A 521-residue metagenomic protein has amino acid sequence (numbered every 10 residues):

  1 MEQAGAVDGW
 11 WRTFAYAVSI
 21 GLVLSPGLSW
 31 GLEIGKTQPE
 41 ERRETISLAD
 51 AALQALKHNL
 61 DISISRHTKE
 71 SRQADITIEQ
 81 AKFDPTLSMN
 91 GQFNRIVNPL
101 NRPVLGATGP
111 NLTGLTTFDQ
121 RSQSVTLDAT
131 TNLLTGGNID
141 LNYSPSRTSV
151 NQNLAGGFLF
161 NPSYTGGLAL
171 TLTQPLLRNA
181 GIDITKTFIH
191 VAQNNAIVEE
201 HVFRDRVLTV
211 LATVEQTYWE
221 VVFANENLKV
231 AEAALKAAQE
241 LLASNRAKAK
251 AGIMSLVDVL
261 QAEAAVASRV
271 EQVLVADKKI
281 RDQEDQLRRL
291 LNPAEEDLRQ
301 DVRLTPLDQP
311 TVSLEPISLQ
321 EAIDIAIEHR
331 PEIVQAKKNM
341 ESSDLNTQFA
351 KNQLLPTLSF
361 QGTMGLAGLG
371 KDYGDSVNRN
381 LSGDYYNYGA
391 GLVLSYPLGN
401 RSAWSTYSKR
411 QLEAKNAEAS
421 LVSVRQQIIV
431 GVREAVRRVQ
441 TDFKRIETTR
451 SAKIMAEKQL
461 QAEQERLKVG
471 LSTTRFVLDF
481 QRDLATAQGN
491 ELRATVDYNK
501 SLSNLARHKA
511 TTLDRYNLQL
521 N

Functional and structural regions predicted by a protein language model:
M1-W11: N-terminal secretory signal peptides that target proteins for export/translocation
G9-T13, W30-E40, R95-V97, D285-L298 (+5 more regions): Acidic, low-complexity, intrinsically disordered peripheral segments
A15-P26: Bacterial N-terminal signal peptides
G31-S122, L172-T187, V191-Q193, Y218 (+8 more regions): Bacterial Sec-pathway N-terminal export signals of envelope proteins
T37-R43, N90-L170, T305-P316, Q348 (+4 more regions): Small/polar, glycine/serine/threonine/aspartate-rich low-complexity segments that form flexible
S63-H67, Q80-A81, L134-T165, L177-H201 (+8 more regions): Sec/SRP-type N-terminal targeting helices
I64-E79, R206-V230, E240, A247 (+6 more regions): Amphipathic alpha-helical coiled-coil segments
Y164, L168, L176-L177, G181-E271 (+3 more regions): Hydrophobic, small-residue-rich alpha-helical packing segments that form membrane-like cores
